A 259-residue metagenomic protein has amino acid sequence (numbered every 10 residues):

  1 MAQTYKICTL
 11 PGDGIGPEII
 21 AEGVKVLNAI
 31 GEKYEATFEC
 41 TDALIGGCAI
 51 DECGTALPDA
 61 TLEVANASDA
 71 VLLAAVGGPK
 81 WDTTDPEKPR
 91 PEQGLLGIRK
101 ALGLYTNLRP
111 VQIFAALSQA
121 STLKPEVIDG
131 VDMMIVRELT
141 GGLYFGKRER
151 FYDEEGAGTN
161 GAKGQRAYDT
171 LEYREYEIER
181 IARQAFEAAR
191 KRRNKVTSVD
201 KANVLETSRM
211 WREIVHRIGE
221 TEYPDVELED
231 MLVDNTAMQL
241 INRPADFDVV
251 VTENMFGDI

Functional and structural regions predicted by a protein language model:
A2-I7: Extreme N-terminal starter segment of soluble prokaryotic enzymes
C8-K25, A29-Y34, E155-D234: Glycine-rich phosphate/diphosphate-binding loop of Rossmann-like nucleotide-binding domains
G12-G14, I45, V76-G77, I113 (+3 more regions): Short, ordered loop/turn segments at secondary-structure junctions
D13-G16, D69, V136, A185 (+1 more regions): Buried hydrophobic positions in well-ordered alpha/beta secondary-structure cores of metabolic enzymes
E35-D59, A237-L240: N-terminal beta-loop-helix "entrance" segment that forms/cooperates in small-molecule cofactor or anionic ligand
T37-E39, N107, E227-E229: Conserved beta-strand segments of alpha/beta enzyme cores
D51-T159, Q165-Y168, M255: N-terminal glycine-rich phosphate/adenylate-binding segment common to multiple enzyme folds
V64-K80, D225-I259: Glycine-rich phosphate-binding loop
